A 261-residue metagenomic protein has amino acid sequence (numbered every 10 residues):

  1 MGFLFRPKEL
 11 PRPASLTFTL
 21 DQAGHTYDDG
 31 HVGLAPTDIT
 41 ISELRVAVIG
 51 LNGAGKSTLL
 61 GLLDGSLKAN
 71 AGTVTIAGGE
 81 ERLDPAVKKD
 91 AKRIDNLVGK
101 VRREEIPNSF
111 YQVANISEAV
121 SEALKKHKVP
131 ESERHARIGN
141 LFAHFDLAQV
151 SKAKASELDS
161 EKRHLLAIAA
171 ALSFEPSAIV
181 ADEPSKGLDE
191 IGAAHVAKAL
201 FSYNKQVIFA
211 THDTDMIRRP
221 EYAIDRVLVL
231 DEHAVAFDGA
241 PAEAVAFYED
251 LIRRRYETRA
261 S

Functional and structural regions predicted by a protein language model:
D64: Helix-to-loop junction immediately C-terminal to a conserved catalytic motif
E81-V101, K126: ABC ATPase NBD coupling module
E104, Q112-K126: Q-loop/switch helix immediately C-terminal to the Walker
S121, E133-V150: Conserved ABC ATPase "signature" region
K154-L158: Conserved ABC ATPase signature
I179-E183: Catalytic Walker B motif of ABC-type/P-loop ATPase nucleotide-binding domains
A234-E257: Conserved beta-strand-loop-alpha-helix hinge in the C-terminal portion of ABC ATPase nucleotide-binding domains
